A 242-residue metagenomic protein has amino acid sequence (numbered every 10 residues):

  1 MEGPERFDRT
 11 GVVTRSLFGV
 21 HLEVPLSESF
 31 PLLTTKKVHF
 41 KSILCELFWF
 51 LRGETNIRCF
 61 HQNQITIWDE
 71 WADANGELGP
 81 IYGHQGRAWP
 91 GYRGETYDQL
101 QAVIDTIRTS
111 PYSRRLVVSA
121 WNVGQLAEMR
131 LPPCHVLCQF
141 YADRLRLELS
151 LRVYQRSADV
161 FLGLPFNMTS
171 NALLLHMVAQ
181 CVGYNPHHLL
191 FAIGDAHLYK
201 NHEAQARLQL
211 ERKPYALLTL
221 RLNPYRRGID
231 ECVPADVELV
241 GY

Functional and structural regions predicted by a protein language model:
M1-Y242: Terminal, non-catalytic protein-protein interaction segments that mediate quaternary/complex assembly
